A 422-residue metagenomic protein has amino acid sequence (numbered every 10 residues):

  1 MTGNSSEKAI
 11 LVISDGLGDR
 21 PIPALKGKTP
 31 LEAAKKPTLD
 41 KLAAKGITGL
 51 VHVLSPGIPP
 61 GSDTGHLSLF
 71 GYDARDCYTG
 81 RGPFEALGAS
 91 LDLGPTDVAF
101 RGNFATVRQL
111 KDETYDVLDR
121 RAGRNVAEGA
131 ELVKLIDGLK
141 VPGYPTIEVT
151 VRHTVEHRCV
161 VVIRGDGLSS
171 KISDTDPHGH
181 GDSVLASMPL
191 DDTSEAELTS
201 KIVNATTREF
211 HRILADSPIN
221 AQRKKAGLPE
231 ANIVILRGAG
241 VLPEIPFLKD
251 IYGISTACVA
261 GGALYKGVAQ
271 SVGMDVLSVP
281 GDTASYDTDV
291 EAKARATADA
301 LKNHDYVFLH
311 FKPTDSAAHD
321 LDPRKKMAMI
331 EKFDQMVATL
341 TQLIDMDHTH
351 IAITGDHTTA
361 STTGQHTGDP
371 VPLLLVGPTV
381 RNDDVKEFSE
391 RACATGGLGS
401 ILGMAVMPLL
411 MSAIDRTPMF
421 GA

Functional and structural regions predicted by a protein language model:
M1-A422: Feature captures the catalytic ectodomains and active-site-proximal regions of enzymes that hydrolyze or transfer
